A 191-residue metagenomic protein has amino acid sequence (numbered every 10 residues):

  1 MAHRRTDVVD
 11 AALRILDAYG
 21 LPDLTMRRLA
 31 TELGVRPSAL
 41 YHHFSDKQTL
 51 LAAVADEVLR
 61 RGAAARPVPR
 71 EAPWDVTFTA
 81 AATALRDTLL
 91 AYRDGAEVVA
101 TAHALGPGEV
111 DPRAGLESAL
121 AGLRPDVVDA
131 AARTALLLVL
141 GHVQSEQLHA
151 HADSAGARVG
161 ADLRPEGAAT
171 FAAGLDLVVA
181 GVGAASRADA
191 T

Functional and structural regions predicted by a protein language model:
M1-L13, R27, P67-P69, G183-T191: Actinobacteria-biased recognition of intrinsically disordered, low-complexity terminal regions
D7, A11, I15-T49, A53: Helix-turn-helix
V9, E71, D75, T79 (+2 more regions): Short, amphipathic alpha-helical "lid/cap" segments that border enzyme active or binding sites
D56-G62: Short, basic, alpha-helical segments at the C-terminal edge of helix-turn-helix-like DNA-binding modules
A64-G108, A132-A135: Hydrophobic alpha-helical connector segments
G122-T134: All-alpha amphipathic helical-bundle segments outside canonical DNA-binding/catalytic cores that form hydrophobic
L138-A152: Short, solvent-exposed beta-strand-terminating loops
L148-T191: C-terminal peripheral helix-coil segments that are non-catalytic and often amphipathic
